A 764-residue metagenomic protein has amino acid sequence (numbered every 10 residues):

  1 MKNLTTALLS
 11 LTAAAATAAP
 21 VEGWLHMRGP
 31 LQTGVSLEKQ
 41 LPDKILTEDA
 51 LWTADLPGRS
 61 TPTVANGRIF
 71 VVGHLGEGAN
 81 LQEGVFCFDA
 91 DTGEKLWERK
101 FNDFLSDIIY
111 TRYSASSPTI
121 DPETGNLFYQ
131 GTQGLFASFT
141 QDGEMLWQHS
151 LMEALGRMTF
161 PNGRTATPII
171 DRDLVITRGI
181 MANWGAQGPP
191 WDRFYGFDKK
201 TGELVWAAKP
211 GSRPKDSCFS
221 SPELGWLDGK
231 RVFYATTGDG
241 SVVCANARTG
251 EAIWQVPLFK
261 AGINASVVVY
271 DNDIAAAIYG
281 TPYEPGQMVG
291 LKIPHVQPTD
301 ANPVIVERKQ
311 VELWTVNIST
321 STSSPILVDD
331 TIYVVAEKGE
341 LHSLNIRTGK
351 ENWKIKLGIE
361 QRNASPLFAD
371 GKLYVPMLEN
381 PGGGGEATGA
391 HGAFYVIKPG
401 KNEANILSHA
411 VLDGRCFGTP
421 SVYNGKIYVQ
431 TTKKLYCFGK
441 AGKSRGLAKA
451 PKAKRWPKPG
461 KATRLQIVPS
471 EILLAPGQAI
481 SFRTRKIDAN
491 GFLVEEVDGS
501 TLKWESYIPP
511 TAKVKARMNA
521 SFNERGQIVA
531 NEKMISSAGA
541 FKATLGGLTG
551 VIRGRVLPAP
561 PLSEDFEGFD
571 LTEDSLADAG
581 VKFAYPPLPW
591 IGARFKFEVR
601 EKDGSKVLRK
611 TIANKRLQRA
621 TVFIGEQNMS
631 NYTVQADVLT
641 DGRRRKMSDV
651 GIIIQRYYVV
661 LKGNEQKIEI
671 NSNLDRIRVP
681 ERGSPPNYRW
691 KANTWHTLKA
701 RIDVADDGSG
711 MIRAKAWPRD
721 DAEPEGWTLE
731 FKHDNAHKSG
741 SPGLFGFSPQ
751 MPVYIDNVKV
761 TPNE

Functional and structural regions predicted by a protein language model:
A18-V468, I472, P476-R483: Noncatalytic, solvent-exposed loop/strand surfaces of beta-propeller-type extracellular/periplasmic domains
G23-H26, R555-P589: Extracellular carbohydrate-recognition regions
Q478-F492, F541: Beta-strand-rich structural segments
F566, V634-A636, N693-D706, I712-A716: Short tryptophan-centered beta-strand motifs in secreted/extracellular beta-sheet-rich domains of glycan-recognition
E573-V607, R616-Q618: Extracellular glycan-recognition surfaces and repeat-rich motifs
E601-R678: Secretory/extracellular carbohydrate-interaction modules and structurally similar beta-sandwich "look-alikes"
D675-K699: Short, aromatic/His-centered strand-loop micro-motif at the edge of beta-sheets
E723-Y754: Flexible glycan-contacting loops in extracellular carbohydrate-active proteins
